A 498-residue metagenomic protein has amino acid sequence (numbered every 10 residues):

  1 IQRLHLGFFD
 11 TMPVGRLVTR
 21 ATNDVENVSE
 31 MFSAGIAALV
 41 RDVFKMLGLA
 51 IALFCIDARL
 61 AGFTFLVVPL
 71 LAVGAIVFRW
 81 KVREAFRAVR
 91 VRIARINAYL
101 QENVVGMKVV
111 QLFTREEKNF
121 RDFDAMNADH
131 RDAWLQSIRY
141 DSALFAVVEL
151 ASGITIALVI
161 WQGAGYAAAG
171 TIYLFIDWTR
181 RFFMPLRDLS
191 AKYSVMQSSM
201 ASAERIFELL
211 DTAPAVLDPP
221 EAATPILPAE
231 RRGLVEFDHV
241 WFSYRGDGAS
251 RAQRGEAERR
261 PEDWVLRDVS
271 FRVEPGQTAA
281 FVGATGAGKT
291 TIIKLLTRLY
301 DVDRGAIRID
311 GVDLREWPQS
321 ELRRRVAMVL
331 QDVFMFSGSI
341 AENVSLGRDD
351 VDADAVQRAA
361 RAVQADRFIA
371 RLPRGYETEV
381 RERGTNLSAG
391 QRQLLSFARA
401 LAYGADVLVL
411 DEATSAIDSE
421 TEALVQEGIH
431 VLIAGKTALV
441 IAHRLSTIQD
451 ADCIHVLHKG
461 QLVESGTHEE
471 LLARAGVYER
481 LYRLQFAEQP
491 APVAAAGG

Functional and structural regions predicted by a protein language model:
I1, F123, I206, F237-H239: Conserved catalytic Walker-motif region of ABC-type ATPase nucleotide-binding domains
I1, V110, I206, R358-A360: Helix-loop junctions and hydrophobic alpha-helical segments within the transmembrane domains of large membrane
L6, T11, A58, R115 (+6 more regions): Short, conserved catalytic or interaction motifs in soluble domains
L6-G7, N23-F32, I36, V40 (+8 more regions): An intracellular "coupling" helix at the cytosolic face of ABC transporter transmembrane type-1 domains
R16, M31-A34, L60-A61, I172: Alpha-helical transmembrane segments and their helix-entry boundary regions
A37-A88, W161-A168, M184: Transmembrane helices of ABC transporter permease
A52-L66, Q136-E204, L209-L210: Helix-loop-helix
D218, P225-G498: ABC-type nucleotide-binding domain
